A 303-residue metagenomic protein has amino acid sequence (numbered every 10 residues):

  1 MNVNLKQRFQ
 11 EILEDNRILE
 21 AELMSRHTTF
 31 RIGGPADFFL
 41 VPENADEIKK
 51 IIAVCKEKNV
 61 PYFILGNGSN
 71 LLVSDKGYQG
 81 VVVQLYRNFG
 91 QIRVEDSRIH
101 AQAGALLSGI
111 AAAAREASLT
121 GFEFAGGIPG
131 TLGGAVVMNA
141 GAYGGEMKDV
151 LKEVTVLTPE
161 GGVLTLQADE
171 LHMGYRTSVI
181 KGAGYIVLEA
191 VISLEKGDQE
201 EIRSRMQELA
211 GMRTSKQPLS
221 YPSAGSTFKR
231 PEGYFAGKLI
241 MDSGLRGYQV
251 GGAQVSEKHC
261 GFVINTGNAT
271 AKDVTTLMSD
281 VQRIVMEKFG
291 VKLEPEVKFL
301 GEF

Functional and structural regions predicted by a protein language model:
M1, K49-P61, R98, M147-T155 (+2 more regions): Charged, low-complexity, helix/coiled-coil-prone segments
N2-L132: Anion-binding (especially nucleotide phosphate/pyrophosphate-binding) glycine-rich loop and adjoining beta-alpha core
N4, S25, E43-D46, A105 (+10 more regions): Conserved active-site and cofactor/substrate-binding residues in soluble primary-metabolism enzymes
L19-E20, L157-S279, R283-I284, K288-F303: Phosphate/pyrophosphate- and phosphate-bearing ligand-binding catalytic cores of soluble enzymes
G33-G34, L40-A45, L72-G90, V137-A168 (+1 more regions): Structural signature of FAD isoalloxazine-binding scaffolds in flavoprotein oxidoreductases
G34-P35, N67-S69, Y78-V81, A105 (+7 more regions): Gly/Ser/Thr-rich helix-start
S108, M138-A140, E170-Y175: Short acidic (Asp/Glu) patches
A111-K152, S223, T227: A gly/ser-rich beta-alpha-beta helix-loop segment of oxidoreductase catalytic cores
